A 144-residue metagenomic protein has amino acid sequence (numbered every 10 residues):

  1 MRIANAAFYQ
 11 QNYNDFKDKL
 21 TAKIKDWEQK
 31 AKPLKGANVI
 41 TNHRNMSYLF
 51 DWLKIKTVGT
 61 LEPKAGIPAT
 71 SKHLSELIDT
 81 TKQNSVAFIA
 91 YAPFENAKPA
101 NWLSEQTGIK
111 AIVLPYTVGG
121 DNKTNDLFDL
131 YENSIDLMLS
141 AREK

Functional and structural regions predicted by a protein language model:
M1-K144: Extracytoplasmic metal-acquisition and chelation regions
